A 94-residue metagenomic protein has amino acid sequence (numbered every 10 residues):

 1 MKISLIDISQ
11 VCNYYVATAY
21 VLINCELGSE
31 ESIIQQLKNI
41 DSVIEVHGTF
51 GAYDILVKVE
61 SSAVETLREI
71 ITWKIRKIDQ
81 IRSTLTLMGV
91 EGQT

Functional and structural regions predicted by a protein language model:
M1-T94: A compositional/biophysical signature of low hydrophobicity enriched in polar/charged and small residues
